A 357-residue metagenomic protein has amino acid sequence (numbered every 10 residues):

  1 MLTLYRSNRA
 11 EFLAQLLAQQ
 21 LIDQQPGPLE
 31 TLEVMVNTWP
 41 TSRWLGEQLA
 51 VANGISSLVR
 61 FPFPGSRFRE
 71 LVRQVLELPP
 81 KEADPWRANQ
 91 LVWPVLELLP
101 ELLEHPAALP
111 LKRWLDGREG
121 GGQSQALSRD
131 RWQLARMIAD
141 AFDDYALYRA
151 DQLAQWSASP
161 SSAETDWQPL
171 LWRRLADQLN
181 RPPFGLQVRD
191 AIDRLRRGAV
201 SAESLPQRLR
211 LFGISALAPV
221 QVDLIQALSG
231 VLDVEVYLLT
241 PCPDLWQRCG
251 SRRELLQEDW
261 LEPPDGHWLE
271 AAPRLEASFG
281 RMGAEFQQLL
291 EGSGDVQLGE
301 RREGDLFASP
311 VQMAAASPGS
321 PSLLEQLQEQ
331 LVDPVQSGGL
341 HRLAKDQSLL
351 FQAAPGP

Functional and structural regions predicted by a protein language model:
M1-P357: Nucleic acid-machinery interaction/catalytic patches
